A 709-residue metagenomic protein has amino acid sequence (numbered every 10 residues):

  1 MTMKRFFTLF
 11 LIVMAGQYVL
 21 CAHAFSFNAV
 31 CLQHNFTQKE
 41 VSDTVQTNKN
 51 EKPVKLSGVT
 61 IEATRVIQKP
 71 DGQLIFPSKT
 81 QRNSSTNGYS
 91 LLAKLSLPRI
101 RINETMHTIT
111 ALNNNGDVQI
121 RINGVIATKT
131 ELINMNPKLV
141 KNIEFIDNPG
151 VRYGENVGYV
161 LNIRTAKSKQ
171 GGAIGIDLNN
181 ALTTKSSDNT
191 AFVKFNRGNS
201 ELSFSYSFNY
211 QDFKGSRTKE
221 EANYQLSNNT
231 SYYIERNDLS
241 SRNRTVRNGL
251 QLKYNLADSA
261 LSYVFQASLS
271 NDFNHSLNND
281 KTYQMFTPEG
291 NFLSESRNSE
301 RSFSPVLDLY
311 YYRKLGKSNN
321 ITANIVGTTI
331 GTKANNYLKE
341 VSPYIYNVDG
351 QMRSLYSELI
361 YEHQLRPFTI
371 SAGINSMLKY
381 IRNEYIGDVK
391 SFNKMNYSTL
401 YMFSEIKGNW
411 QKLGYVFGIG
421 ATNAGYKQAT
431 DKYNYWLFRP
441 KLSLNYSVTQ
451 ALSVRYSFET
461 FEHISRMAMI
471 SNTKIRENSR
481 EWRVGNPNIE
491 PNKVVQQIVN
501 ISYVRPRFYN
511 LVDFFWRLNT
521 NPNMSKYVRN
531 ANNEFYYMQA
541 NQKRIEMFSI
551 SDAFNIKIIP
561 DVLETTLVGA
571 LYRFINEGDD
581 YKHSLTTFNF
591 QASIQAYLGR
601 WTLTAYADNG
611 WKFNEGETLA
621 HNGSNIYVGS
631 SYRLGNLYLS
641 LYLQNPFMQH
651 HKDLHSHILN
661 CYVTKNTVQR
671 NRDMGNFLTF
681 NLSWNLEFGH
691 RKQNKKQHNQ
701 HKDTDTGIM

Functional and structural regions predicted by a protein language model:
F27-Q81, T105-M106: Short, acidic, small-residue-rich periplasmic hinge/interaction motif at the N-terminus of Gram-negative outer-membrane
Q46-N48, G58-E62, G88-A93, H107-T110 (+3 more regions): N-terminal periplasmic accessory domains that precede and gate Gram-negative outer-membrane beta-barrel machines
Y89-V125: Extracytoplasmic beta-strand/coil segments of soluble accessory domains associated with Gram-negative outer-membrane
N123-V151: Short acidic/polar hinge/loop motifs at secondary-structure boundaries that mediate gating or recognition
G154-V160, K169-T218, T245-N248: Outer-membrane beta-barrel translocator/receptor signature
L178-L182, R197, F208-D212, D258 (+18 more regions): Transmembrane beta-strands of outer-membrane beta-barrel pores
R247-N274, S296-D431, Y435-L437, S447 (+5 more regions): Face-selective signature of the C-terminal outer-membrane beta-barrel domain
Y433, L452, E462-L511, L518-T520 (+3 more regions): Outer-membrane beta-barrel signature, preferentially recognizing the C-terminal barrel domain of Gram-negative
